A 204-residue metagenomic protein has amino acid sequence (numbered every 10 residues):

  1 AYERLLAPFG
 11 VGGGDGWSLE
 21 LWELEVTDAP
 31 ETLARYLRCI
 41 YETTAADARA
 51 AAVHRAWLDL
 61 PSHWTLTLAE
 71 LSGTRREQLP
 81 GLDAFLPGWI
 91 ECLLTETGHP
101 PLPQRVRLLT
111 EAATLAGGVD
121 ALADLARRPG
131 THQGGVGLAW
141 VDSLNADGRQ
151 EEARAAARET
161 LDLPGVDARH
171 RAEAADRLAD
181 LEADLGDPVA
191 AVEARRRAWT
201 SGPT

Functional and structural regions predicted by a protein language model:
A1-T204: Eukaryote-biased, non-catalytic alpha-solenoid scaffold regions
